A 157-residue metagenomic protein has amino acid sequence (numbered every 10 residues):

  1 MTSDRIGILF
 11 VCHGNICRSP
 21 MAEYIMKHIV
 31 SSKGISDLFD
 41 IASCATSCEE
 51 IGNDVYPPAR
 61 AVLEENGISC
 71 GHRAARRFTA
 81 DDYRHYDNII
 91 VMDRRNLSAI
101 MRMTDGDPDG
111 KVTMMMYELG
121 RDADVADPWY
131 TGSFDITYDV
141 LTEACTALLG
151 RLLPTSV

Functional and structural regions predicted by a protein language model:
M1-T2, D105: Short, charge-rich binding segments
T2-H85, G150-V157: Conserved active-site segments centered on acidic
C12, L63, I90-V91, L141: Hydrophobic structural packing positions in well-ordered secondary structure
S19, D93-R94: Helix N-cap/beta->alpha junction signal
D82, N88, R94-V157: Phosphate-binding/catalytic loops
